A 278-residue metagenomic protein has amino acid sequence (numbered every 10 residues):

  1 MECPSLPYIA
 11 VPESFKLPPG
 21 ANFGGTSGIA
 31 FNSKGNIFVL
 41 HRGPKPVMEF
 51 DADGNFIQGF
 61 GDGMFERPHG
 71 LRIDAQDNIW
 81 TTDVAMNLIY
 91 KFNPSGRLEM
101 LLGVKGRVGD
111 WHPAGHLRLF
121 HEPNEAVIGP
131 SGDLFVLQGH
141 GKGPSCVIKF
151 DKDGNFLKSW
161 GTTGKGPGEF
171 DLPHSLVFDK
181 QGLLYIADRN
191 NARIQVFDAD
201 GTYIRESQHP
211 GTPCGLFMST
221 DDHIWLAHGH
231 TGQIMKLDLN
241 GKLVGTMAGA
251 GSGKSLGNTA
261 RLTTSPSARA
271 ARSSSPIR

Functional and structural regions predicted by a protein language model:
M1-R278: Eukaryotic scaffold repeat domains enriched in small/polar residues
